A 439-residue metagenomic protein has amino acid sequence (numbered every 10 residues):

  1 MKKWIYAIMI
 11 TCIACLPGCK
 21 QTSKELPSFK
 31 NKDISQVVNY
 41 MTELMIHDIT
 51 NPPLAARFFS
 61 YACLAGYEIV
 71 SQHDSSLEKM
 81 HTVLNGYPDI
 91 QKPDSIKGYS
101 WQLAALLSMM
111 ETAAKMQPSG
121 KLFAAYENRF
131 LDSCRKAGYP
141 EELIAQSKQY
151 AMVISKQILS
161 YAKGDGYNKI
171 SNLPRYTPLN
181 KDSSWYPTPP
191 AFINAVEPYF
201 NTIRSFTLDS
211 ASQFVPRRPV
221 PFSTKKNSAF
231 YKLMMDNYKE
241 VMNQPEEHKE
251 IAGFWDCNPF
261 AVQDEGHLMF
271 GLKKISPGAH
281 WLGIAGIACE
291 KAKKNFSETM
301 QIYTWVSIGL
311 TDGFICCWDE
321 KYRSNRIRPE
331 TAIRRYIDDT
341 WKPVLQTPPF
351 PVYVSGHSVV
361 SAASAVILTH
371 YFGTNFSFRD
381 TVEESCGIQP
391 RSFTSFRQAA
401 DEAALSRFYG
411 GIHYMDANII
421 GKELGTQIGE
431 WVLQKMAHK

Functional and structural regions predicted by a protein language model:
K2-I10: Sec-dependent signal peptide recognition, specifically the positively charged N-region followed immediately by
C15-G18: C-terminal motif of bacterial Sec signal peptides marking the signal peptidase cleavage site
K20-K439: Acidic/polar surface patches and capping/hinge elements
